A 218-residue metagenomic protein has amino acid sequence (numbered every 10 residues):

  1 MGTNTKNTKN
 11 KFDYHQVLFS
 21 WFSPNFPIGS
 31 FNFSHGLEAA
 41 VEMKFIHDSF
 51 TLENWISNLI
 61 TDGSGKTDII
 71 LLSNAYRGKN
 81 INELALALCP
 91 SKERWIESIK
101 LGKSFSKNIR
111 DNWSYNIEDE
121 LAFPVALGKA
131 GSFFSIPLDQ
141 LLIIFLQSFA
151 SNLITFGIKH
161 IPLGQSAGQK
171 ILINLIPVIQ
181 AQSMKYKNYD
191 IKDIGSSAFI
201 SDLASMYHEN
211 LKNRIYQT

Functional and structural regions predicted by a protein language model:
M1-F12: Intrinsically disordered, low-complexity and often Lys/Arg-enriched segments
N10-F19, N82-A87, R110, S135-L138: Glycine/charged-rich beta-loop-alpha catalytic/anionic-binding loops adjacent to active sites
D13-G78: Glycine/small-residue-rich interface belts in oligomeric ring/scaffold proteins and their assembly partners
A40-S49, N112-Y115, S135-L141, H160-A167: Inter-helical turn/loop segments and adjacent helix faces that build the functional surface of alpha-helical bundle
L71, A75-N116: Ordered, amphipathic secondary-structure segments that act as subunit-interaction surfaces in large macromolecular
F123-Q165: A contiguous pocket-lining binding segment that forms or flanks enzyme active sites
S148-T218: C-terminal auxiliary extensions adjacent to catalytic cores
